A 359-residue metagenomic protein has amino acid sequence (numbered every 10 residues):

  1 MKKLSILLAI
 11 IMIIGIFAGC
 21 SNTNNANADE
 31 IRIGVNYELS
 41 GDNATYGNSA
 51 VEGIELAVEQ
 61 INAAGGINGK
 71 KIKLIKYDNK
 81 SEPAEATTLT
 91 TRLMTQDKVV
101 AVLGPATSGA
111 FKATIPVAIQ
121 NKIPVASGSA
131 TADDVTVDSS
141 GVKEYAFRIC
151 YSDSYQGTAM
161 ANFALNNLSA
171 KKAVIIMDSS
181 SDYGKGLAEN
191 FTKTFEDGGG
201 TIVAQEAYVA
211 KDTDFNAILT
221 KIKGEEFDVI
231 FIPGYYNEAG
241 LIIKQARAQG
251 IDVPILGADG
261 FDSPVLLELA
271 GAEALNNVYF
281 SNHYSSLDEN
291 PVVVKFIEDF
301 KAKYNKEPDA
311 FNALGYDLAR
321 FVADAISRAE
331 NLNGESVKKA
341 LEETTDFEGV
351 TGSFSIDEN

Functional and structural regions predicted by a protein language model:
M1-R32, A63: Short, low-complexity disordered leader/linker segments with a strong preference for bacterial N-terminal type II
T23-A28, Y46-E52, A64-V137, Y208-F215 (+2 more regions): Beta-alpha junction/loop-to-helix N-cap segments that form part of ligand/metal-binding clefts
G34-G53, Y77-A84, A106-T107, I176-K185 (+4 more regions): Extracytoplasmic "Venus flytrap"
A44-E55, T158, G184-T192, N290 (+1 more regions): Short, surface-exposed alpha-helical segments at coil->helix boundaries
K98-A204, P254-N277: Extracytoplasmic ligand/sensor domains, especially the bilobed periplasmic-binding protein
I243-Y316: Extracellular/periplasmic periplasmic-binding protein-like sensory domains
A302-N312, A323-N359: Segments of small-molecule ligand-sensing domains
